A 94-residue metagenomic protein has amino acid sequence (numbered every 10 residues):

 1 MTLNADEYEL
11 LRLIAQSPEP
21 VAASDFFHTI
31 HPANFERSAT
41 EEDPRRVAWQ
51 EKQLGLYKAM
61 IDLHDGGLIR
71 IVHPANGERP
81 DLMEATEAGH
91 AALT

Functional and structural regions predicted by a protein language model:
T2-W49, L54: Short amphipathic alpha-helical interface segments
A5, F26, D65-G66, L82: Short linear motifs in intrinsically disordered/low-complexity regions
E9, G55-K58, E84-E87: Amphipathic alpha-helical interaction segments
R12-L13, D65, A91: Generic detector of well-ordered secondary structure
R46-G66, P80: Short amphipathic alpha-helical interaction segments
H73-A75: Short, low-complexity Ser/Thr-rich regulatory SLiMs
E78-T94: Short, amphipathic alpha-helical interaction segments positioned at domain boundaries
